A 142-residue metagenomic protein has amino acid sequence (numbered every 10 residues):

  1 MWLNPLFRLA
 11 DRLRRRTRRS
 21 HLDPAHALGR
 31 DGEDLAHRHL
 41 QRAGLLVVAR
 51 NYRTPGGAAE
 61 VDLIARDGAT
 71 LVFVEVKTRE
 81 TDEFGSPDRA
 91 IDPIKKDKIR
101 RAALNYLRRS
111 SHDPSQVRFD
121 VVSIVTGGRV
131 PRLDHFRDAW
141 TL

Functional and structural regions predicted by a protein language model:
M1-G32, R38: Interdomain/boundary linker segments immediately adjacent to catalytic/signaling cores
M1-L9, R108-L142: Domain-level recognition of nuclease-like catalytic cores that cleave nucleotide substrates
R38-A43, G68: Nucleotide and nucleotide-moiety/phosphate-recognizing core
R42, R101-A102: Generic recognition of well-ordered alpha-helical segments within structured catalytic/regulatory domains
R42-G56: A short acidic/basic microdomain associated with nuclease active sites
V48, A59-V61, V117: Short beta-strand or tight-loop elements that sit immediately N-terminal to catalytic metal-binding acidic residues
A58, A69-F73, Q116, L133: Structural motif
V61-G85, P93, I99: Conserved catalytic cores of phosphodiester-cleaving nucleases, focusing on short active-site segments
